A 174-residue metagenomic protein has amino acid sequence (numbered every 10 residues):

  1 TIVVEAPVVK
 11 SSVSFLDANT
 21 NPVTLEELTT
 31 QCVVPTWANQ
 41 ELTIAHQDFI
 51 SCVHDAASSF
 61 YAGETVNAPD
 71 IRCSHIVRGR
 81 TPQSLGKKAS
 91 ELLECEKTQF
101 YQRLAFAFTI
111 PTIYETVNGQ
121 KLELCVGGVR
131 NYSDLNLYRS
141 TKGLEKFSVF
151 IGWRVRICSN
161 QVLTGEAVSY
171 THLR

Functional and structural regions predicted by a protein language model:
T1-H54, S58-T65, P69-V77: Feature for intrinsically disordered/low-complexity regulatory segments and propeptides
H46, I50, Q99-R103, L144-F150: A general secondary-structure signal for short beta-strands and their flanking turns/coil in non-transmembrane regions
S58-Y114: Ser/Thr-rich, low-complexity intrinsically disordered terminal regions
F106, T116-L144: Broad, structure-driven detector of short, well-ordered beta-strand segments within folded domains
K142-N160: Short, hydrophobic/proline-enriched secondary-structure or compact coil segments at domain edges
V168: TRNA-recognition modules of translation machinery and tRNA-sensing kinases, especially anticodon-binding
T171-H172: Conserved small/polar residues in nucleotide/adenosyl-binding loops
